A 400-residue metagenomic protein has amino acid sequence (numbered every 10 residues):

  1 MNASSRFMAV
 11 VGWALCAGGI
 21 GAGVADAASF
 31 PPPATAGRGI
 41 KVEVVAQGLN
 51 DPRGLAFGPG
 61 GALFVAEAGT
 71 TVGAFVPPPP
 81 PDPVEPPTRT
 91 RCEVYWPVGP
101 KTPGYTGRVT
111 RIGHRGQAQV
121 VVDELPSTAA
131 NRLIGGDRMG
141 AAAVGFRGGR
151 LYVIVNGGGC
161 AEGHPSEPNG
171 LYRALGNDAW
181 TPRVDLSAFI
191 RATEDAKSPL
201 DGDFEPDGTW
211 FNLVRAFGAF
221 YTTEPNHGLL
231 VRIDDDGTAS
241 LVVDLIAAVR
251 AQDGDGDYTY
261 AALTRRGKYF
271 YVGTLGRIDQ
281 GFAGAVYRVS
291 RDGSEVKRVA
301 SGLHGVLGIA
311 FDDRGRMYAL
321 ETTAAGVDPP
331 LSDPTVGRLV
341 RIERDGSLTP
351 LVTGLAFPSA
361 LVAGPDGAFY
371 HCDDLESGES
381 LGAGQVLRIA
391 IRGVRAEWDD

Functional and structural regions predicted by a protein language model:
A9-G21: Bacterial N-terminal signal peptides
A27-G39, Y105, L186-F189, L331: Blade/loop signatures of beta-propeller domains
K41-A46, Q119-V122, T128-L133, T181-R183 (+5 more regions): A short beta-strand motif characteristic of beta-propeller blades
G48-G60, Y105-T106, S127-Y152, I190-F220 (+8 more regions): Beta-rich, blade/repeat-based domains predominating in secreted/periplasmic proteins but also intracellular
A66-T106, V153-G170, V272-A283, A319-T335 (+1 more regions): Short, conserved, GDST-rich strand-edge loop motifs in beta-rich repeat architectures
P80-G145, L307-G308: Blade-loop segments of beta-propeller domains
I112-Q117, A174-A179, D234-T238, V289-S294 (+2 more regions): Short loop/turn segments that connect beta-strands within beta-propeller blades
S359-D400: Blade-level signature of beta-propeller repeat domains, shared across WD40, Kelch, NHL, RCC1 and BNR/Asp-box propellers
